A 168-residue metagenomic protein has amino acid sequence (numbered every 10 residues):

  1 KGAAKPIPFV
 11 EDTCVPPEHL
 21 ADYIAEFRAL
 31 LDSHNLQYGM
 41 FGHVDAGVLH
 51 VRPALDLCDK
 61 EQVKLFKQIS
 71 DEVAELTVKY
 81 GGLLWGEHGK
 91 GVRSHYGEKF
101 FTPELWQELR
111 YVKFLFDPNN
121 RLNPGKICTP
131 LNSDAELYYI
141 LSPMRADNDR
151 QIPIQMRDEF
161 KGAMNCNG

Functional and structural regions predicted by a protein language model:
K1-V10, G39-L49, D134: N-terminal flexible segment immediately upstream of the FAD-binding catalytic core in FAD-dependent oxidoreductases
I7-L36, L57-G168: Phosphate/diphosphate-binding loops
Q37-C58, R93: Histidine-centered divalent-metal-coordination microenvironment in nucleic-acid enzymes
